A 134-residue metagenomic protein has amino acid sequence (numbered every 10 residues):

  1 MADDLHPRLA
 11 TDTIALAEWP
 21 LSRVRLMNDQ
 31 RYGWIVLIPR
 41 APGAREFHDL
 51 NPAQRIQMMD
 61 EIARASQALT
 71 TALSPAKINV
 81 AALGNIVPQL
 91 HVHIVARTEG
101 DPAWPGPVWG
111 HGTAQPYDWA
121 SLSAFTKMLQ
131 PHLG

Functional and structural regions predicted by a protein language model:
M1-G134: HIT superfamily nucleotide-processing domains
